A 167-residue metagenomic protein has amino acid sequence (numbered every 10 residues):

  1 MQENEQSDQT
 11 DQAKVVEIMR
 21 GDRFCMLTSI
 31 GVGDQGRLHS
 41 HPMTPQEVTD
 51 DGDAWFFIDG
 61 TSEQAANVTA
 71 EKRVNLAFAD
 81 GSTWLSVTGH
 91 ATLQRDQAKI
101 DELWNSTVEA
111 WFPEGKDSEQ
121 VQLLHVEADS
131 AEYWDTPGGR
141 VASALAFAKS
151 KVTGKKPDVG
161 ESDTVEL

Functional and structural regions predicted by a protein language model:
M1-M26: Active-site-proximal "nucleotidyltransferase
Q2-Q6, V121-L167: C-terminal edge-of-domain segments
E17-D34, V74-F78: A short, Trp-centered hydrophobic/proline-enriched beta-strand micro-motif
I18, M26, P42, L123-H125 (+1 more regions): Conserved hydrophobic/aromatic beta-strand scaffold that supports enzyme active sites
G33-P45: A positional/architectural concept
D50-W55: Short active-site oxyanion
F57-D59, A79: Short His-Asn-centered micro-motif
Q64-S130: Short, structured beta-strand-loop surface elements
